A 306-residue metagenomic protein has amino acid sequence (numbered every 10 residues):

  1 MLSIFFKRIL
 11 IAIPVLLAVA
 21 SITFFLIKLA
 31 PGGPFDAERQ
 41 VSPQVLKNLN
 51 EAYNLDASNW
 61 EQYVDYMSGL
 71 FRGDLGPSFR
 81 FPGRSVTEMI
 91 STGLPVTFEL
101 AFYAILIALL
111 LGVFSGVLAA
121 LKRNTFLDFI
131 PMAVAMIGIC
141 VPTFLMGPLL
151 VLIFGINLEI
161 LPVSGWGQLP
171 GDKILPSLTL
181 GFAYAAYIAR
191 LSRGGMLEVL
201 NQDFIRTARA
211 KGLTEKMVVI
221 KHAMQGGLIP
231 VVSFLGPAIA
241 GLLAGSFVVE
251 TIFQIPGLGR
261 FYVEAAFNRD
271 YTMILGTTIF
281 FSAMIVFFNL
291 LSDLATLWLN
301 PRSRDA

Functional and structural regions predicted by a protein language model:
M1-F6, Y63-F71, L75: A short amphipathic helical element positioned immediately N-terminal to and/or at the very start of a transmembrane
L2-I4, T87, T92-L127, T143 (+1 more regions): Alpha-helical transmembrane segments of integral membrane proteins, especially multi-pass inner/plasma-membrane
F6-V15: N-terminal signal-anchor/signal peptide hydrophobic helix marking the start of the first transmembrane segment
V15-D65, R80, L158-L175: Hydrophobic alpha-helical transmembrane segments of membrane transport/permease proteins and related membrane-embedded
S21, Q44, S58, Q62-Y66 (+8 more regions): Generic alpha-helical secondary structure signal
I22-L29, Y66-S68, A133-P162, T179-A183: Membrane-water interface segments at the C-terminal ends of transmembrane alpha-helices in multi-pass inner-membrane
L26, A30, E38, S42 (+10 more regions): Hydrophobic aliphatic residues
G76-T92: Membrane-helix entry/capping segments
